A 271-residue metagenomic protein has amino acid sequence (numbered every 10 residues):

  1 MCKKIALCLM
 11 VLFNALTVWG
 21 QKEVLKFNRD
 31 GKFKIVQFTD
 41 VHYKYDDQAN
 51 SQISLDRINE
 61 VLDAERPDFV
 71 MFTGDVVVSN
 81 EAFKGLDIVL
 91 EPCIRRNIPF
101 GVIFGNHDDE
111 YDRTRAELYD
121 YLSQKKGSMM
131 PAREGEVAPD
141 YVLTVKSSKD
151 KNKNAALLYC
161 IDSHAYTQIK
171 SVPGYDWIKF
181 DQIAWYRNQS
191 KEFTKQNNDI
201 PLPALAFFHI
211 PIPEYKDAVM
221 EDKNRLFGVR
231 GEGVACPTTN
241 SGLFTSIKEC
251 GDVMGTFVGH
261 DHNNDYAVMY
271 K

Functional and structural regions predicted by a protein language model:
G20-V89: N-terminal active-site segment of His-dependent metallophosphoesterases
K22-E23, R29, V142-N152, L158 (+2 more regions): Binuclear metal-dependent phosphoesterase catalytic core
F33-Y45, A155-H164, F207: Active-site-proximal beta-strand elements of phosphoester/diester hydrolases
Q37-L55, V77-K84, E110-Y111, K125-G127 (+2 more regions): Acidic/histidine-rich helix-loop elements that form or flank divalent-metal/phosphate-binding sites at the catalytic
K44-D46, V78-F83, V102-T114, Y166-I169 (+2 more regions): Active-site environment of divalent metal-dependent phosphoester hydrolases
R66-D68, L157, V172-D265: His/acidic metal-ligating clusters that form di-metal
D87-D199: Extended active-site neighborhood of metal-dependent phosphoesterases/phosphodiesterases
